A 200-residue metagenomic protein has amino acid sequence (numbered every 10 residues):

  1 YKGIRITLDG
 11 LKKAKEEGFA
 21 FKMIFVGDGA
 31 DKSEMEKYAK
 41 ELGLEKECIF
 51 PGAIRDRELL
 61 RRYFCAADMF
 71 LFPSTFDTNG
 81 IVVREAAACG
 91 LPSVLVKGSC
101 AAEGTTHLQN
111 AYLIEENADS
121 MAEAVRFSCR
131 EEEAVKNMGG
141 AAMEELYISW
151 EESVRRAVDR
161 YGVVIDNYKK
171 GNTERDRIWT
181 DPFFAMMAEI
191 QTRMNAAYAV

Functional and structural regions predicted by a protein language model:
Y1-K13, F19, M23, A30-E36: A conserved mid-protein helix/loop that constitutes part of the nucleotide-sugar donor-binding site
E36-I54: Nucleotide-activated donor-binding/catalytic signature segment of Leloir-type glycosyltransferases, i.e., the conserved
A53, R61-A67: Short alpha-helical donor nucleotide-sugar binding micro-motif in glycosyltransferases
T75: Aromatic "clamp/platform" in nucleotide-sugar-dependent glycosyltransferases that forms part of the donor/acceptor
P92-V96: Short hydrophobic beta-strand element within catalytic cores of glycosyltransferases and related nucleotide-activated
H107-L108, Y112-A118, F127-E132: Conserved acidic donor-binding segment of nucleotide-sugar-dependent glycosyltransferases
A134-I148: A short, well-ordered alpha-helix in the C-terminal region of glycosyltransferases
S153-V200: C-terminal amphipathic helix plus adjacent low-complexity, charged tail appended to glycosyltransferase catalytic
